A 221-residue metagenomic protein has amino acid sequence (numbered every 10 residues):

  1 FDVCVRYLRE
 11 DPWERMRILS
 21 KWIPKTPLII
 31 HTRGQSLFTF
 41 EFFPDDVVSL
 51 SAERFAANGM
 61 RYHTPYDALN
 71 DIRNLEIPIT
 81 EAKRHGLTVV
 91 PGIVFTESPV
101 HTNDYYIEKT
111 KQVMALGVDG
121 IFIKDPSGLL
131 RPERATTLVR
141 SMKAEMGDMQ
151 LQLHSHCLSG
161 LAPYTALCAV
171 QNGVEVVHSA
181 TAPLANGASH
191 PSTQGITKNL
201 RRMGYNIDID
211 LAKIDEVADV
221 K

Functional and structural regions predicted by a protein language model:
F1-T64, A68-K221: Catalytic cores and adjacent flexible loops of soluble metabolic enzymes that perform enolate/carbanion chemistry on
